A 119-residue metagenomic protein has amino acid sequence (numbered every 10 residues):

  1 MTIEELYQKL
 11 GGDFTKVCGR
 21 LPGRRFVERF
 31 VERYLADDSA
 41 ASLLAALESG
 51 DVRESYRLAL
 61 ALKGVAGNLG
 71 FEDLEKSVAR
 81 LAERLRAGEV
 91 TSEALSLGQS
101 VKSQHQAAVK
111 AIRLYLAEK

Functional and structural regions predicted by a protein language model:
M1-E5: Intrinsically disordered or compositionally simple regulatory linkers and C-terminal tails in signal-transduction
Q8, E32-Y34, E72-E75: Alpha-helix N-cap/helix-start motif at coil-to-helix transitions, marked by capping-box chemistry
G11-A61, T91-L116: Long, amphipathic alpha-helical coiled-coil segments characteristic of histidine-phosphotransfer scaffolds
D51, S55-L58, A66-R86: Short, well-ordered alpha-helical segments that carry or flank key catalytic/ligand-binding motifs at enzyme/regulatory
A82-E93, K119: Charge-rich, acidic-biased intrinsically disordered regions
